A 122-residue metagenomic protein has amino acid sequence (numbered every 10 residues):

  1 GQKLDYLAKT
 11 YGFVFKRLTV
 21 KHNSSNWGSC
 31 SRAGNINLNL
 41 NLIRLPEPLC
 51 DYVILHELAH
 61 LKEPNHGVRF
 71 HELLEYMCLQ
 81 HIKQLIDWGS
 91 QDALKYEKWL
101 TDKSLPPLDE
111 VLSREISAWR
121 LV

Functional and structural regions predicted by a protein language model:
G1-Y52, L61-V122: Active-site-proximal or metal-binding-adjacent scaffold patches in catalytic folds
E57: Walker B catalytic acidic pair
